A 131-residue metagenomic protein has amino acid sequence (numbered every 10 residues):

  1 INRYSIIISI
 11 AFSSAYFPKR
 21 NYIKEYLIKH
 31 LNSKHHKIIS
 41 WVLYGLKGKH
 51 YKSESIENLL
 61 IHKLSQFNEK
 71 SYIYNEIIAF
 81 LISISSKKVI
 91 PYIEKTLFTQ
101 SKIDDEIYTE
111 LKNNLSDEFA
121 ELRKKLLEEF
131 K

Functional and structural regions predicted by a protein language model:
I1, K29-K37, H62-Y72, F98-I103 (+1 more regions): Short coil turns that connect the paired helices of HEAT/ARM alpha-solenoid repeats
I1-P18, K37-Y51, Y72-S86, D105-E121: Structural detector for internal amphipathic alpha-helices that build alpha-solenoid repeat scaffolds
F17-H30, Y51-S65, S86-F98, A120-E128: Amphipathic alpha-helical scaffolding segments comprising HEAT/armadillo-like alpha-solenoid repeats
L31, L43-L46, L60, L64 (+1 more regions): Generic leucine side-chain signal with a strong bias for well-ordered alpha-helical environments
